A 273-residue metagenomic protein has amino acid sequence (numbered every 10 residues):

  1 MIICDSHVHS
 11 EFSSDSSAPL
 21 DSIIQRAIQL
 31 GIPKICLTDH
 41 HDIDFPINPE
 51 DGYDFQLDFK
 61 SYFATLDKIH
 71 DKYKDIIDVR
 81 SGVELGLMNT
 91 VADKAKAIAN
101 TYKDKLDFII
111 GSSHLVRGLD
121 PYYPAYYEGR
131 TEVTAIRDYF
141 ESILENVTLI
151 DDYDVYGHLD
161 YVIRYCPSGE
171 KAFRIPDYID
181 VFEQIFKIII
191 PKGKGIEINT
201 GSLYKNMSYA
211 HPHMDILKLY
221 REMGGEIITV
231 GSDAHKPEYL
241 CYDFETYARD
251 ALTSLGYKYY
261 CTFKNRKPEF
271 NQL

Functional and structural regions predicted by a protein language model:
M1-S10, L20, G31, R117 (+2 more regions): Charged catalytic cores and adjacent phosphate/nucleic-acid-binding surfaces used for phosphate/nucleic-acid chemistry
M1-T101, Y165-P176, T200, H235-Y242 (+2 more regions): An N-terminally biased module of ancient metal coordination in phosphate/nucleic-acid-related enzymes
I28, Y102, V147-L149, R221 (+1 more regions): Non-catalytic positions within long, well-ordered alpha-helices that form the structural scaffold/packing of enzyme
T38, S112, L159, N199 (+1 more regions): Conserved residues at the C-terminal ends of beta-strands
P49-G52, Q56-P191: Extended substrate/RNA-proximal surfaces in nucleic-acid metabolism proteins
